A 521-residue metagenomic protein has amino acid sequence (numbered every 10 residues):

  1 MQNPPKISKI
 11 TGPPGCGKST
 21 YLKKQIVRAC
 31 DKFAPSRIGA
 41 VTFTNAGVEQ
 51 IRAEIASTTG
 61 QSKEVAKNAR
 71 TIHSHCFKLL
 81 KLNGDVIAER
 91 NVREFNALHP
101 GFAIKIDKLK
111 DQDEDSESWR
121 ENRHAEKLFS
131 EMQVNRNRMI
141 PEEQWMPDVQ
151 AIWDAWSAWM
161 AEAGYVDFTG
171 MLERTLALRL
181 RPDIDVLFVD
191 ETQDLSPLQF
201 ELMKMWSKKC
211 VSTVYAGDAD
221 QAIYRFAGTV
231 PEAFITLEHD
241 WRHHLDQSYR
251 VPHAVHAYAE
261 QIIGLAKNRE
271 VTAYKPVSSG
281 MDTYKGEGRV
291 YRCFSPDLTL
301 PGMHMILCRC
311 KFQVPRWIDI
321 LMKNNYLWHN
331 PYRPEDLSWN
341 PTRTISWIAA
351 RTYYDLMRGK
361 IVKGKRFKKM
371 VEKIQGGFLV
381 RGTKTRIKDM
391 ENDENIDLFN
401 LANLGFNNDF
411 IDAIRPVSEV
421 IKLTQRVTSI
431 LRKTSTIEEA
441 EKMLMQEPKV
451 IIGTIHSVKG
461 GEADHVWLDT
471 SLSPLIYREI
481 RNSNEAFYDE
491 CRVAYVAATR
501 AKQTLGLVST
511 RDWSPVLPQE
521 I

Functional and structural regions predicted by a protein language model:
M1-V86, V458, V496-T499: P-loop NTPase Walker
Q2-G12, T20-Y21, R37, K108-F188 (+3 more regions): Accessory N-terminal region flanking or inserted into the helicase ATPase core in nucleic-acid motor proteins
P13-C16, K23-K24, F43-A46, Q193-K285 (+9 more regions): Conserved helicase motor core of SF1/SF2 NTP-dependent helicases
C16, N45, S74, K78 (+3 more regions): Core RecA-like ATPase module of SF1/SF2 helicases and allied nucleic-acid translocases
F33-R37, T58-A66, L82-F95, I104 (+4 more regions): Short, polar/flexible loop-turn hinges at active-site or ligand-entry regions and domain interfaces
P35, E64, K208-S212, A501-L505: A short helix->loop->beta-strand "cap" motif at the edges of active sites that frequently abuts
D85-M160, G359-N392: ATP-hydrolysis module of ASCE/P-loop NTPase motor domains, specifically the Walker B Asp-Glu catalytic pair
D282-P296: Short acidic-hydrophobic, aromatic-tinged amphipathic segments that line or gate anion-handling sites
